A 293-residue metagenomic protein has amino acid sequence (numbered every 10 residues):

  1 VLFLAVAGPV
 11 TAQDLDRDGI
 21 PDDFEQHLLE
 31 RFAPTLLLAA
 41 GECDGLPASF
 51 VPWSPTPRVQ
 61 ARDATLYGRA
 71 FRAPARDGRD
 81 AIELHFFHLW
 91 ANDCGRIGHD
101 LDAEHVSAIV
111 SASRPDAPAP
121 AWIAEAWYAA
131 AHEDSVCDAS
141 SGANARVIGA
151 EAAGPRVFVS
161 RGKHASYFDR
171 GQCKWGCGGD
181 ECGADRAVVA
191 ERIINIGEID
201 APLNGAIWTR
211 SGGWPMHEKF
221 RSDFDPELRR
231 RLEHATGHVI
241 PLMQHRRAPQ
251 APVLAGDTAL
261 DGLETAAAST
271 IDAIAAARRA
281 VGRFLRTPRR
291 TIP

Functional and structural regions predicted by a protein language model:
V1-L2, P293: Accessible peptide chain termini
Q13-H105, A112-E264, S269, A273: A domain-level signal for the mature, folded cores of soluble proteins
A277-I292: Short, low-complexity, Pro/Ser/Thr/Gly-rich segments in the mature regions of secreted, periplasmic
